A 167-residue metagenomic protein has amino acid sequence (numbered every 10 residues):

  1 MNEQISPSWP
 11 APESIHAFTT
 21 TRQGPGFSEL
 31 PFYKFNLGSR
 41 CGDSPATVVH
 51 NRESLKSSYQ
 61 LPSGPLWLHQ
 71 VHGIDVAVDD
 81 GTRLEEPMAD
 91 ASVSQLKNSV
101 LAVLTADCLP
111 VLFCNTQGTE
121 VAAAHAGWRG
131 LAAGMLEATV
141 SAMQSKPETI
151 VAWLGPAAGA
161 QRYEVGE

Functional and structural regions predicted by a protein language model:
M1-E167: Active-site microenvironment for binding and transforming phosphate-containing groups
